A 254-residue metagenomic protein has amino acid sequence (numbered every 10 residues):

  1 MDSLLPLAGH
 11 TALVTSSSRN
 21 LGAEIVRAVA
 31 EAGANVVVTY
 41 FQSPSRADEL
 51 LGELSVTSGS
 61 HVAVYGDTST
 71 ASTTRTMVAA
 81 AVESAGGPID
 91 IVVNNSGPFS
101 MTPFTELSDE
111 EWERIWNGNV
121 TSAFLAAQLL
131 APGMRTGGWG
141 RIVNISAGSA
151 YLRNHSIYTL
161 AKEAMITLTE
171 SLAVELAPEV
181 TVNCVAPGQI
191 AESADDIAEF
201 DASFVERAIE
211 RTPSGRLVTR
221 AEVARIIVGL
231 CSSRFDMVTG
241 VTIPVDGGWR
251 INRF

Functional and structural regions predicted by a protein language model:
D2-L4, V228, T239-F254: Short C-terminal tail/terminal secondary-structure segment of NAD(P)H-dependent dehydrogenase/reductase domains
S3, D48-G52, C184-P213, E222 (+1 more regions): A glycine/serine/threonine-rich, flexible loop-to-helix segment that serves as the NAD(P) cofactor-binding "lid"
T11, S18-N20: Conserved glycine-rich cofactor-binding loop
N95-S100, G248: Conserved NAD(P)H cofactor-binding loop of Rossmann-fold oxidoreductase domains
P103-F104, E111-W116, A208: Substrate-binding pocket helix/loop in short-chain dehydrogenase/reductase
A127, A161, T169: Active-site helix of classical SDR
P132, A173-P178, D236: Alpha-helical segment proximal to the catalytic Tyr-Lys
